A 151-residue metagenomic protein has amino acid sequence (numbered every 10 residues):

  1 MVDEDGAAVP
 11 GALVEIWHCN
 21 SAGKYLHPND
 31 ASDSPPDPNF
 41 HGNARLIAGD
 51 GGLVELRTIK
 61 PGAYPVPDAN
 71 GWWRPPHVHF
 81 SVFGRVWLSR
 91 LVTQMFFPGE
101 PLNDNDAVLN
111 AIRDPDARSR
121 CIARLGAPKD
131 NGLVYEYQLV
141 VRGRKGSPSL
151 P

Functional and structural regions predicted by a protein language model:
M1-P151: Beta-strand-dominated extracellular/periplasmic modules and repeats in secreted or surface-exposed proteins
